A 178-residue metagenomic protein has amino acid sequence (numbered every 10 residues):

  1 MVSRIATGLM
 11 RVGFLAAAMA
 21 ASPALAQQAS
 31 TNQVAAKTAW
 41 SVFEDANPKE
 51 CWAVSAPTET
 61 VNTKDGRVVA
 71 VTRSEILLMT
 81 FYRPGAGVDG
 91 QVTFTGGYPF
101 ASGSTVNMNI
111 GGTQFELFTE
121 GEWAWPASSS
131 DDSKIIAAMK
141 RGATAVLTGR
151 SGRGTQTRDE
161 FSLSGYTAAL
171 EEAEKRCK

Functional and structural regions predicted by a protein language model:
M1-G13: Bacterial N-terminal signal peptides that target proteins for export
F14-L15, Q27: An N-terminal low-complexity intrinsically disordered segment enriched in acidic/polar residues
A21-P23: N-terminal signal peptide c-region/cleavage motif recognized by signal peptidases
A26-K178: A generic "folded-domain core" signal
